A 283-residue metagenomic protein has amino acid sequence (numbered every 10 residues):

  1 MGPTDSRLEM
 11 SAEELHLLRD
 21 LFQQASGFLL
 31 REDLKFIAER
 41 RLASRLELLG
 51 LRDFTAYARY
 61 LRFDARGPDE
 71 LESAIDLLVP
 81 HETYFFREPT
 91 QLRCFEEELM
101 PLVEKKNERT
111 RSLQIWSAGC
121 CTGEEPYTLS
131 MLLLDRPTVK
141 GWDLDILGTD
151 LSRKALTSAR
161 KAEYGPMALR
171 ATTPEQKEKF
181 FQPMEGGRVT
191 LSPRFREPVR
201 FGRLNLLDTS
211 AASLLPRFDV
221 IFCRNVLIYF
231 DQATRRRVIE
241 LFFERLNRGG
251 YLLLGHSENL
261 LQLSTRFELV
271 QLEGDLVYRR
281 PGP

Functional and structural regions predicted by a protein language model:
M1-W116, L253: Conserved AdoMet
E96, S130-L134, F243: A structural alpha-helix within SAM-dependent methyltransferase catalytic domains
R111-G123, L147: Conserved class I S-adenosyl-L-methionine
A118, V139-F222, V226-R237, L260-L261: Extended basic-aromatic, gly/pro-enriched interface segments that bind polyanionic ligands
T122-V139: Conserved SAM-binding loop of SAM-dependent methyltransferases across substrates and taxa, primarily the Class I
V220, L261-P283: Core SAM-dependent methyltransferase catalytic element
R236-R248: A short glycine-rich, Lys/Arg-flanked "PGG" loop and its adjoining helix->strand segment in the class I
R248-H256: Conserved beta-strand signature within the Rossmann-like core of class I S-adenosyl-L-methionine
